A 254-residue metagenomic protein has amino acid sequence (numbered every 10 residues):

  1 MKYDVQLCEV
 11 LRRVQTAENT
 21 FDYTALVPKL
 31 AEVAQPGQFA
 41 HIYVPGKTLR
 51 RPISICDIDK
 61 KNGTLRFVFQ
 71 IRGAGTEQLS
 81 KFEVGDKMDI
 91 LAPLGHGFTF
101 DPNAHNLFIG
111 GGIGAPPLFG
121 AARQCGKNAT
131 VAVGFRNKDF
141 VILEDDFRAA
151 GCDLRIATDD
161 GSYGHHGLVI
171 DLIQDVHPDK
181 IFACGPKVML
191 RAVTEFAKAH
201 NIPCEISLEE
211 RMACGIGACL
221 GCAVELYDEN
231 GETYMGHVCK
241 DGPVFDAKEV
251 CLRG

Functional and structural regions predicted by a protein language model:
M1-V84: Ferredoxin-reductase
D4, M235-G254: Short, basic/aromatic-enriched C-terminal tail that caps enzymatic domains
R12, D57, I156-T158, I206 (+1 more regions): Structural signal for conserved beta-strand scaffold positions within catalytic alpha/beta enzyme cores
A74-R211: FNR/FR-type flavoprotein reductase catalytic core
P117, E210-P243: Local cysteine-cluster metal-coordination motifs and their immediate loop/turn environment, predominantly Fe-S cluster
